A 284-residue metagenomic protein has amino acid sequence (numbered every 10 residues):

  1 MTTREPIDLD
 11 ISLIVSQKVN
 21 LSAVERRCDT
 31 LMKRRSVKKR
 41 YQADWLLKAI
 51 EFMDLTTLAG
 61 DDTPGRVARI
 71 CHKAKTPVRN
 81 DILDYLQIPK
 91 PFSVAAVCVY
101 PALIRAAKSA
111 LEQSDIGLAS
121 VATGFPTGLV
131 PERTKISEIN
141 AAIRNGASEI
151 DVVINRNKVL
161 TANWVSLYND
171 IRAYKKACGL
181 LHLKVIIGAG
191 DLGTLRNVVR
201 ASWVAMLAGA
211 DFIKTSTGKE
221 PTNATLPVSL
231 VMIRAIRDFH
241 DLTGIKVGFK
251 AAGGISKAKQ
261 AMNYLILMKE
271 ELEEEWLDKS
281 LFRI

Functional and structural regions predicted by a protein language model:
M1-Y85, A95: Alpha/beta catalytic barrel-like cores
R40-I50, D61-F92, P101-K250, S256-I284: Alpha/beta enzyme core
V97-V99: Short, hydrophobic beta-strand segments that form beta-sheet elements in well-ordered domains
